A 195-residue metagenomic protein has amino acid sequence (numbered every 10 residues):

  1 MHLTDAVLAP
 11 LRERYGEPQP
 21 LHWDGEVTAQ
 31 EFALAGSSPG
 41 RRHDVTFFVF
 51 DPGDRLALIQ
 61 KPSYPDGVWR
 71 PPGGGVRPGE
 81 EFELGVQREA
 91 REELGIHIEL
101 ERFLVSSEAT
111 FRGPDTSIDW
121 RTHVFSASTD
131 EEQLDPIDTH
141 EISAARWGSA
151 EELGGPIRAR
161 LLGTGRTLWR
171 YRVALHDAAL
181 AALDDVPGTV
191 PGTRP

Functional and structural regions predicted by a protein language model:
H2-L3, D66-W69, T139-P195: Nudix hydrolase/Nudix homology domain
H2-T46: Acidic, metal-coordinating catalytic segment for phosphate/diphosphate chemistry, firing primarily on the Nudix
V7, L104-V105: Local beta-strand/beta-hairpin segments that build beta-sheet-rich folds
D24-G25, H43-V45, D54, R121-H123 (+1 more regions): Change "...and in nucleic-acid phosphodiester-cleaving endonucleases..." to "...and in nucleic-acid processing enzymes
R42-D44, Y64, P71, I118-T122: Short connector loops at helix/strand junctions that flank enzyme active sites, especially segments positioning acidic
T46, D54-L58, E101: Conserved active-site beta-strand-loop modules that form the wall/rim of enzyme catalytic pockets and either contain
D51-E92: Conserved Nudix-box catalytic region and its N-terminal flanking loop in Nudix hydrolases and closely related
V76-E99, S107-G163, R194: Unchanged
